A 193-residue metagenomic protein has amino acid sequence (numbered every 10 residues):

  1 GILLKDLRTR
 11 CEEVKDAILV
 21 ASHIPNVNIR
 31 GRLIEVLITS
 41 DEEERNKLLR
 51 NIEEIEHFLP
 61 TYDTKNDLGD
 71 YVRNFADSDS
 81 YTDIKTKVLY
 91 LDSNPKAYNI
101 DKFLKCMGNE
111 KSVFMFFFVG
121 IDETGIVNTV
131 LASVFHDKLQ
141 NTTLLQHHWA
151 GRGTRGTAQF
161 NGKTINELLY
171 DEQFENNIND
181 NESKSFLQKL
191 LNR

Functional and structural regions predicted by a protein language model:
G1-G69, R73-S80, T86-R193: Nucleic-acid endonuclease domains
